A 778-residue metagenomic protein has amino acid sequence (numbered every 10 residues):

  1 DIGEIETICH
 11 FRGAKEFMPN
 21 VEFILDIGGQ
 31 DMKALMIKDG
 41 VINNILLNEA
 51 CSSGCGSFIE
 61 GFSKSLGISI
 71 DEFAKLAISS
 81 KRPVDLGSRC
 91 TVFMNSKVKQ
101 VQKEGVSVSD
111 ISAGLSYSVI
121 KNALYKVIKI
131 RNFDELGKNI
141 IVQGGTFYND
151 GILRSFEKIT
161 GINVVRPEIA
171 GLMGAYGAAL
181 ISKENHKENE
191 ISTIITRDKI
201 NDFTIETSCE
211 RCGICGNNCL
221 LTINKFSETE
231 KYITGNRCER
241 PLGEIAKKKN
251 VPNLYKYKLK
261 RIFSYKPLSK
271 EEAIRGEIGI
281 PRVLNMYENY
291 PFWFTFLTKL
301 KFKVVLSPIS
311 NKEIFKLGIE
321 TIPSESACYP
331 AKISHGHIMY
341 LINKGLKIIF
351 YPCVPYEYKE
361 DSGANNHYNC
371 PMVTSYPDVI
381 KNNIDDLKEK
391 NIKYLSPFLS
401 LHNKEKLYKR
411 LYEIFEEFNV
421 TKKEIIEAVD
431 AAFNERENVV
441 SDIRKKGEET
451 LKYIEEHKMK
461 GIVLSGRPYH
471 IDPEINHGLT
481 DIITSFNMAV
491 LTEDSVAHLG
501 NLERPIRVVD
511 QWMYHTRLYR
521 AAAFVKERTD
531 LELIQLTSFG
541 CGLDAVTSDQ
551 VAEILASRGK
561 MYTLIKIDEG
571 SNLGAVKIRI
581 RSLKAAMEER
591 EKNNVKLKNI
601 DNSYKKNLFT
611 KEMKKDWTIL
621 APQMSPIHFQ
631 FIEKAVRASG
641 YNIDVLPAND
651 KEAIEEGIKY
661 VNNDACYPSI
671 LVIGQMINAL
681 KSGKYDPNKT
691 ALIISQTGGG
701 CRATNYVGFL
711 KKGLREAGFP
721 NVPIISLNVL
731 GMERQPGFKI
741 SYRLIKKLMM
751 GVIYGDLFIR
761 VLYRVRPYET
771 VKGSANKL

Functional and structural regions predicted by a protein language model:
D1, S118, R131-I159, A170-G171 (+2 more regions): Glycine-rich phosphate-binding loops at beta-strand->alpha-helix junctions
D1-G28, K33-V41, R131, A175-H186 (+2 more regions): Conserved phosphate-binding catalytic cores of ATP/NTP-utilizing and phosphoryl-transfer enzymes
I2-F11, L25-G29, L46-G54, G114-Y117 (+6 more regions): Active-site nucleophile and cofactor-binding loops and adjacent substrate-binding regions of central metabolic enzymes
C51-I59, L66, I169, H186-L778: An N-terminal assembly and electron-transfer interface module characteristic of large anaerobic redox and radical
S53, E60, K64, I68-Q102 (+2 more regions): Conserved ATP-utilizing enzyme core subdomain
S96-Y125: Adenine-nucleotide phosphate-binding core of ATP-dependent small-molecule kinases
A123-L136, L268, S682-D686: Phosphate/pyrophosphate-binding loops at sites that engage ATP/ADP/AMP, CoA/4′-phosphopantetheine, polyphosphate
N139-I141, Y148-N201, R558, Y562: Catalytic phosphate/nucleotide-handling subdomain of diverse soluble enzymes
